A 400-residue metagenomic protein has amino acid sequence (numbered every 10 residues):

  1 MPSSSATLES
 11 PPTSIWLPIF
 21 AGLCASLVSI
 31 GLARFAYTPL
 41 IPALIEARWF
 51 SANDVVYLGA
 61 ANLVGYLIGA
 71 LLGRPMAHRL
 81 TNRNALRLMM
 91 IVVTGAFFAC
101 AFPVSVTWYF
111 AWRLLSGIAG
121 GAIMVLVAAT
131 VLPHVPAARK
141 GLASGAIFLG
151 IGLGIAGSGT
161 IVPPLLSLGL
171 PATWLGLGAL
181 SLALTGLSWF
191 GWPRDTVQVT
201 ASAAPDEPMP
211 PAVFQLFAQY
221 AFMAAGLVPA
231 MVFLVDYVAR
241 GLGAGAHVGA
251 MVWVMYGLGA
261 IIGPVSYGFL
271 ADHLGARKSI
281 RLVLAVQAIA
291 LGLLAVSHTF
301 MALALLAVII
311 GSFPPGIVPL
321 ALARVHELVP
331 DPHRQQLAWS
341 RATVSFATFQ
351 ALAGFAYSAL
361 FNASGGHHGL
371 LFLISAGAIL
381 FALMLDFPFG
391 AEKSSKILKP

Functional and structural regions predicted by a protein language model:
T38, V213-V254, I261-P264: Extracytoplasmic gate region of multi-pass secondary transporters
W49, T81, F102-W108, G243 (+2 more regions): Helix-breaking motifs and short loop linkers at transmembrane-helix boundaries and internal kinks in secondary membrane
T107-S116, M301-I309: Paired small-residue
W112-G150: Cytoplasmic helix-loop-helix junction between adjacent transmembrane helices in 12-TM secondary transporters
A122-V135, G316-P330: Intracellular juxtamembrane helix-capping segments at the cytosolic ends of symmetry-related transmembrane helices
A137-A138, G145-W192: Helix-loop-helix hairpin linking two adjacent transmembrane segments in secondary transporters
P164-A179, A359-I379: A membrane-interface helix-boundary motif in multi-pass transporters
P332-S364: A late C-terminal transmembrane helix in Major Facilitator Superfamily
